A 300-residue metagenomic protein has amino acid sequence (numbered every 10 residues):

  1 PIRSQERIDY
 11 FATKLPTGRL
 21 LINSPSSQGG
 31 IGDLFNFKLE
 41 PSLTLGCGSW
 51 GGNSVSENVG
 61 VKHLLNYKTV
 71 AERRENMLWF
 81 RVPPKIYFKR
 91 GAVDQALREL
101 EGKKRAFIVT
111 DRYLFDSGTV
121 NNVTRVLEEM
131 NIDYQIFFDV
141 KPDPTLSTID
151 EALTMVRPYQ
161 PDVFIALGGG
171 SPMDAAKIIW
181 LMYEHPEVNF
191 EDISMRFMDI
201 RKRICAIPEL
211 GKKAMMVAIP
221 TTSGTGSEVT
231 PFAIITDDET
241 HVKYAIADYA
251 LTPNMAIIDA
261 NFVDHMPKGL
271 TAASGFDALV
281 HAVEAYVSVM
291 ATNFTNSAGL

Functional and structural regions predicted by a protein language model:
P1-N76: Conserved C-terminal structural/oligomerization subdomain of aldehyde/semialdehyde dehydrogenase
D9, V61-K68, D94-L97, T124 (+6 more regions): Predominant activation on well-ordered alpha-helical scaffold segments within soluble catalytic domains
Y10, G32-N36, V120, A176-I179 (+3 more regions): Short acidic, glycine/serine/threonine-rich loops at helix termini
G18-L21, S42-L43, G48, K62 (+8 more regions): Structural motif
M77-V163: ATP/NTP phosphate-donor binding region
S147-I258: Glycine/threonine-rich beta-strand-loop-alpha-helix active-site module that forms ligand/phosphate-binding
F232-L300: Carboxylate- and glycine-rich phosphate/diphosphate-binding segment that chelates Mg2+/Mn2+
